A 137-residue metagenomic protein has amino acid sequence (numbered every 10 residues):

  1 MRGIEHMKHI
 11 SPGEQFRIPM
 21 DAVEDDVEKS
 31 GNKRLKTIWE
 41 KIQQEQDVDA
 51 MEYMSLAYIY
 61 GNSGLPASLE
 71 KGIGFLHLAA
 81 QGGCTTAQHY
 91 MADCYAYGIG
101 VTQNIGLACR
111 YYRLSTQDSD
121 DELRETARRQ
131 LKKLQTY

Functional and structural regions predicted by a protein language model:
M1-G31: Long, contiguous interaction/recruitment modules in multidomain scaffold/adaptor proteins
F16, E24, D120-Y137: TPR/TPR-like alpha-solenoid helical repeat scaffolds
A22, Y53-Y60, Y90-Y97, R129-Q135: Hydrophobic face of amphipathic alpha-helices that form TPR/SEL1-like repeat modules and related alpha-solenoid
D25-L35, P66-L69: Helix-turn-helix repeat elements of alpha-solenoid scaffolds
E45-M51, G61-N62, G82-C84, Y97-I99 (+2 more regions): Short helix-capping/linker turns of helical repeat alpha-solenoids
